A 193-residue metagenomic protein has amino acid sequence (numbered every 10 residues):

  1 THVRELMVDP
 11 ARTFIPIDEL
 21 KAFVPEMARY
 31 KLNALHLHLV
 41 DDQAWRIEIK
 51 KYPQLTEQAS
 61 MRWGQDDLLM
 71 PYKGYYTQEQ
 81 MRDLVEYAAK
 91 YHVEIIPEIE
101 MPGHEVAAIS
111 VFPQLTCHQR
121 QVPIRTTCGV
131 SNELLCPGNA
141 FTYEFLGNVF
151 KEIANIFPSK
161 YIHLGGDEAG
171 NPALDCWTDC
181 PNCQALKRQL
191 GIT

Functional and structural regions predicted by a protein language model:
T1-H163, W177, P181-Q184: Feature activates predominantly on carbohydrate-active enzymes
M101-G103, D167-P172: Short, internal active-site loops enriched in acidic
N171-P172, T178-T193: Catalytic-core regions of glycoside hydrolase
